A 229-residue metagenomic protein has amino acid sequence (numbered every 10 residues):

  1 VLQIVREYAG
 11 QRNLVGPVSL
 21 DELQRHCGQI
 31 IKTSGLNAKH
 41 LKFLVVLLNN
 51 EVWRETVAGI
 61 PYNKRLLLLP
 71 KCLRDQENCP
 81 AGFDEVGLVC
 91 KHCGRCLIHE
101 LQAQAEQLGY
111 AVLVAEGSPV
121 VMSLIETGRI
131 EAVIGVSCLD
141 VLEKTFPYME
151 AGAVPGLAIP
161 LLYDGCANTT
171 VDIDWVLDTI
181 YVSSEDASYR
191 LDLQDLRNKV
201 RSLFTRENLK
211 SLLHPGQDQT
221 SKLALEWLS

Functional and structural regions predicted by a protein language model:
V1-L68, R206, K210, Q217-L228: Electropositive, gly/pro-rich neighborhoods at or near active sites that engage anionic ligands
V57-L108: Redox- and metal-dependent alpha/beta enzyme cores, enriched for Fe-S-associated oxidoreductases and cofactor-handling
L69-P70, L113-S118, I134-L139: Short His-Asn-centered micro-motif
L108, A151-V154: Short, structured coil segments at secondary-structure junctions
R129-E131: Proline-aspartate-enriched helix->loop->beta-strand connector
S137-V141, P160-G165: Short, acidic/turn-prone active-site loops that include or flank metal/cofactor- and phosphate-binding residues
E143-Y148, G165-D172: Short, charged, surface-exposed secondary-structure boundary motifs
T170-W227: Charged, amphipathic alpha-helical linkers/stalks
